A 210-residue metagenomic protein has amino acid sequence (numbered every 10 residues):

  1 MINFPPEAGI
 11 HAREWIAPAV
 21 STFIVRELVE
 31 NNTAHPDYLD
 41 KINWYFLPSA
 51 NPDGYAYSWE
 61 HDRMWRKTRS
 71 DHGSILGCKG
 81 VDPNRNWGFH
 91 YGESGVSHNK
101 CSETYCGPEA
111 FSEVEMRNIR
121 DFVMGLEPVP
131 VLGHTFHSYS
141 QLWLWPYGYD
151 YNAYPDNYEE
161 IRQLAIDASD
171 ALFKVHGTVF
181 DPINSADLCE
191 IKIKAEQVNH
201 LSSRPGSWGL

Functional and structural regions predicted by a protein language model:
M1-N3, D40-Y45, G80, E127-L132: Loop/turn elements at helix/coil->beta-strand transitions in domains of secreted/extracellular proteins
I2-T22: Short HxH-centered metal-ligating active-site micro-motif
G9, F46, P83: Conserved hydrophobic/aromatic pocket- or pore-lining residues that grip, position, or stack substrates in active sites
H11, A50-N51, H137-S140: Catalytic metal-binding/acid-base residues of hydrolase active sites
I16-S58: Short helix-loop-beta-strand segments that form the rim/entrance of peptidase-like active sites
W59-E60, W65-L210: Metallocarboxypeptidase
